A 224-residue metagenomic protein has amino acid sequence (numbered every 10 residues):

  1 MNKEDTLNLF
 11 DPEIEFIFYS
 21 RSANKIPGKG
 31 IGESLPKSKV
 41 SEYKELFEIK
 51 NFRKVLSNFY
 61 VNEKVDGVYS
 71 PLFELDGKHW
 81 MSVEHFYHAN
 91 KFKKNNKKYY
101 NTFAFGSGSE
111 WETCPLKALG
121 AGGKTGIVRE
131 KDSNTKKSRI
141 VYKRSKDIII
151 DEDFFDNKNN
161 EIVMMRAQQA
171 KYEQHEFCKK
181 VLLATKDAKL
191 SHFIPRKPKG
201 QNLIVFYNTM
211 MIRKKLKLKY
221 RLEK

Functional and structural regions predicted by a protein language model:
N2-K224: Charged, low-complexity intrinsically disordered segments
